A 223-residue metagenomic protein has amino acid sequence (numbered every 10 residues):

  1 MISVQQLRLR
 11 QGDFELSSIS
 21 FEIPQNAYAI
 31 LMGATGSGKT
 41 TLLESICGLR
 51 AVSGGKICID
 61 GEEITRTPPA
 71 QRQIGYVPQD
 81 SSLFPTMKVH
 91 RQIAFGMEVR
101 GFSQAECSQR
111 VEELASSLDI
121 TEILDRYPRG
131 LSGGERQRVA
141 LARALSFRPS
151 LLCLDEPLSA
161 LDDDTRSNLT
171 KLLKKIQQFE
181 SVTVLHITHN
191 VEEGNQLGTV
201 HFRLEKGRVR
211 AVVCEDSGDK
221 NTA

Functional and structural regions predicted by a protein language model:
C47: Helix-to-loop junction immediately C-terminal to a conserved catalytic motif
E63-Y76, V99, Q104: ABC ATPase NBD coupling module
A105-I123, K174-K175: Conserved ABC ATPase "signature" region
Y127-L131, E135: Conserved ABC ATPase signature
L141: Hydrophobic anchor residue at the start of the ABC signature
S146-S150: A short, proline-enriched helix->beta-strand linker immediately N-terminal to the Walker B motif in ABC-type P-loop
L152-E156: Catalytic Walker B motif of ABC-type/P-loop ATPase nucleotide-binding domains
